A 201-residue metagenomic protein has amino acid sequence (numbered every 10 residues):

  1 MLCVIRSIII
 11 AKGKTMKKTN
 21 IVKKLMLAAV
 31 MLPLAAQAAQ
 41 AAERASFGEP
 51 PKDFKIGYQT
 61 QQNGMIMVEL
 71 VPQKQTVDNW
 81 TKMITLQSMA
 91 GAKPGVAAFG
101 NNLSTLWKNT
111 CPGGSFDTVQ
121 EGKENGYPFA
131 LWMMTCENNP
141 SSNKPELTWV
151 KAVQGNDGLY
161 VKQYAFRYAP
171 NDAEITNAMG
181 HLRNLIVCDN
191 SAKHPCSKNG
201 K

Functional and structural regions predicted by a protein language model:
M1-T15: Short, Lys/Arg-enriched N-terminal segments with co-localized hydrophobic residues within the first ~10-30 amino acids
K17-M26: Bacterial N-terminal signal peptides that target proteins for export
M26-L34: Bacterial N-terminal signal peptides
A38-A41: Boundary at the C-terminal end of the N-terminal hydrophobic targeting segment
K52-A92: Secretory pathway targeting signatures of secreted, lumenal, and periplasmic proteins
K82-N125: Mid-chain, structured segments of secreted extracytoplasmic proteins
K108-K151: Signature of long, low-cysteine stretches enriched in small and polar/charged residues
G158-K201: Surface-exposed amphipathic alpha-helical segments
